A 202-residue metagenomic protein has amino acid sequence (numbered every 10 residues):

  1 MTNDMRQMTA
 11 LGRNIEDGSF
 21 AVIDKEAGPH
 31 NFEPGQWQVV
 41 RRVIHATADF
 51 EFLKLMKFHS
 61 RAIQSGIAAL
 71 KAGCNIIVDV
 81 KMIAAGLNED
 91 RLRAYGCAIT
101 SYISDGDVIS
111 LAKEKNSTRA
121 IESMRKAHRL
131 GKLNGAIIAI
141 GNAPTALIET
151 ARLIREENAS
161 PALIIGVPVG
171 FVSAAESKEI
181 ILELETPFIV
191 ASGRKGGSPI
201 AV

Functional and structural regions predicted by a protein language model:
M1-P34: Charged, compositionally biased N-terminal leader segments and the immediate start of the first structured element
N31-H45: N-terminal glycine-rich anion-binding loops that anchor highly charged ligand groups
A46-K54, L163: Short, basic, glycine/proline-bearing loop/turn elements
K54-A69: A short, well-structured juxtamembrane/interface segment
I76-V78: Short hydrophobic beta-strand that contains or immediately precedes a catalytic carboxylate
V80-E156, P161-A162, G170: Conserved mixed alpha/beta catalytic, RNA-binding, or beta-rich assembly cores of soluble enzyme, regulatory
A162, V172-V202: C-terminal functional extensions of proteins
